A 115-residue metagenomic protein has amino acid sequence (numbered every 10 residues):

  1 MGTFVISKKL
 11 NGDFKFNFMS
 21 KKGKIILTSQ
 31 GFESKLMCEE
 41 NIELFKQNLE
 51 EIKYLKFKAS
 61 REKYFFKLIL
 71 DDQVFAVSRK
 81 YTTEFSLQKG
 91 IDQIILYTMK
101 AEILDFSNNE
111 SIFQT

Functional and structural regions predicted by a protein language model:
M1-G12, E51-S60, A101-T115: Intrinsic disorder/low-complexity detector
T3-I26, F57-F75: Short aromatic-glycine-(Arg/Gly/Cys) micro-motifs in beta-strand/loop hairpins
G23-S34, Q73-T83: A short, exposed loop/beta-hairpin motif centered on an aromatic-Gly-Thr core
E33, E39-I42: Interaction-mediating elements
E43-L96: Short, solvent-exposed interaction modules
